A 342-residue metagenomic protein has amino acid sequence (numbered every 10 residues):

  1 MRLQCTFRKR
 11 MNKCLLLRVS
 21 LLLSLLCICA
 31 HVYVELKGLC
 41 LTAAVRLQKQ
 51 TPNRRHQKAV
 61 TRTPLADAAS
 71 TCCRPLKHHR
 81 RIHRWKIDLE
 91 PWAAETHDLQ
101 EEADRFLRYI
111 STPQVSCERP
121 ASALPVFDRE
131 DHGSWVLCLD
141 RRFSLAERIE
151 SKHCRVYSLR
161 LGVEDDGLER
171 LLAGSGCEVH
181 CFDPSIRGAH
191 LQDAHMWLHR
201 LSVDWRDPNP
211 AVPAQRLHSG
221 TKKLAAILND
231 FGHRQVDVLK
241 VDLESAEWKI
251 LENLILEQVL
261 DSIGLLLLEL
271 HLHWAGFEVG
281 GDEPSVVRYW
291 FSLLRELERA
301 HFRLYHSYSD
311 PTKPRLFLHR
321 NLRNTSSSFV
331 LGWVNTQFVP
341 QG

Functional and structural regions predicted by a protein language model:
R2-G342: Phosphate/nucleotide-binding beta-alpha loop and adjacent structural elements of enzyme active sites
